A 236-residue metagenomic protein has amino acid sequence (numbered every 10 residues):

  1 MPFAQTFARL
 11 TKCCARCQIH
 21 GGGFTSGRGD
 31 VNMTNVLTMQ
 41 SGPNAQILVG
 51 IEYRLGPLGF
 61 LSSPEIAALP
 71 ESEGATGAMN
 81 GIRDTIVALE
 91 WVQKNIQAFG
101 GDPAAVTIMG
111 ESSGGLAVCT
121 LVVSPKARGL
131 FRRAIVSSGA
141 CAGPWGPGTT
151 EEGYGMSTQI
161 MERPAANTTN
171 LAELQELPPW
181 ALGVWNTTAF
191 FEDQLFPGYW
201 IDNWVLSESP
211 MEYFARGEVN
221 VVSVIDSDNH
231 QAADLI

Functional and structural regions predicted by a protein language model:
M1, K94, R128, S137-I236: Substrate-access "cap/lid" subdomains that shape and gate the entrance to catalytic or ligand-binding pockets
P2-K12, T38-M39, K94-D102, P125-R128 (+1 more regions): Surface-exposed acidic, glycine-flexible loop patches that form ligand/cofactor-binding and adhesion interfaces
F7, T11-C13, Q18-I86, K94-A98: Cap/lid segment of the alpha/beta-hydrolase catalytic domain
L10-A15, P43-I47, D102-V106, A127-R133 (+1 more regions): Loop/turn elements at helix/coil->beta-strand transitions in domains of secreted/extracellular proteins
I19-G23, Y53, G114, G139 (+1 more regions): Glycine-rich His-Gly loop
Y53, E111, R133-P144: Active-site nucleophile loop of the alpha/beta-hydrolase fold
V92, F99-S112: Alpha/beta-hydrolase fold nucleophile elbow
G115-A127: Short glycine-enriched nucleophile-adjacent loop and the immediately C-terminal alpha-helix near the catalytic center
